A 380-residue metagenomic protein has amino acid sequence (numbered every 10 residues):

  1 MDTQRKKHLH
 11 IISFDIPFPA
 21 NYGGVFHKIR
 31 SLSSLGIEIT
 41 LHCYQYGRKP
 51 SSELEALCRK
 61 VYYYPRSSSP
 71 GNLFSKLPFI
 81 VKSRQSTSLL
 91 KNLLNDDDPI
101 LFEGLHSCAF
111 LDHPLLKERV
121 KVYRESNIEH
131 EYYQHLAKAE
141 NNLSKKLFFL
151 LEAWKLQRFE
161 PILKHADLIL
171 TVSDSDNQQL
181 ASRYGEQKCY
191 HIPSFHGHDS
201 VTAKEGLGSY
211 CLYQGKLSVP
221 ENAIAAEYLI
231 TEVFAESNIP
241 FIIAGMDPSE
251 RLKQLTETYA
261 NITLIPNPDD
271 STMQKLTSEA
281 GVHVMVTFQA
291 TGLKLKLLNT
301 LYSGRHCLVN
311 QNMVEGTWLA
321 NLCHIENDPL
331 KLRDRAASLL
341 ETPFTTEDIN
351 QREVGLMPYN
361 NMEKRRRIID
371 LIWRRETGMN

Functional and structural regions predicted by a protein language model:
M1-R59, N95, A235: N-terminal subdomain of nucleotide-sugar transferases
S13-H27, F102, V219-I224, G292: A short, glycine/small-residue-rich beta-strand->loop->alpha-helix junction that serves as a flexible
R30, L90-K91, E129-Y132, E140-N141 (+1 more regions): Membrane-proximal helix-turn-helix segments that form the acceptor-binding/catalytic region of lipid-linked
R84, E341-N380: A charged, aromatic-enriched C-terminal amphipathic alpha-helix characteristic of glycosyltransferases across folds
F149-A153, Q157-V201: Donor nucleotide-sugar binding/catalytic pocket of nucleotide-sugar-dependent glycosyltransferases
H191-T258, T263-S278: Conserved catalytic-core segment of nucleotide-activated headgroup transferases in glycan assembly
S278-G292, S303-R305: Acidic donor-binding loop of glycosyltransferase active sites
K296-N299, H306-N310: Short hydrophobic beta-strand element within catalytic cores of glycosyltransferases and related nucleotide-activated
